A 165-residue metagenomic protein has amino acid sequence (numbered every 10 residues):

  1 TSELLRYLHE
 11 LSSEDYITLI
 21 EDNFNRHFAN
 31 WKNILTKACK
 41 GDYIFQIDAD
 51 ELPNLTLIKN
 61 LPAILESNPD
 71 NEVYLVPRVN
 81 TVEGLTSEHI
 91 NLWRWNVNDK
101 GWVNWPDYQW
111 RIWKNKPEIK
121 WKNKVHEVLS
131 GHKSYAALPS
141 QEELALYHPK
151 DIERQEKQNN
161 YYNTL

Functional and structural regions predicted by a protein language model:
T1-E21: Acidic donor-binding segment of Leloir-type glycosyltransferases
E10, K37-A38: Solvent-exposed polar/charged
E14-D15, C39, P69: Structured loop/turn residues at beta-strand edges in well-structured enzyme cores
I20, F45, Y74: Conserved Rossmann-like nucleotide-binding pocket used by diverse enzymes that bind dinucleotide cofactors
E21-F28: Short, acidic/glycine-rich phosphate-metal binding loop used to engage nucleotide
F28-T36, L52-L165: Catalytic-site signature of metal-activated, phosphate-bearing donor transferases, centered on the GT-A/GT-A-like
G41-L52: Short beta-strand-to-loop acidic/aromatic patch adjacent to the donor-nucleotide binding site
